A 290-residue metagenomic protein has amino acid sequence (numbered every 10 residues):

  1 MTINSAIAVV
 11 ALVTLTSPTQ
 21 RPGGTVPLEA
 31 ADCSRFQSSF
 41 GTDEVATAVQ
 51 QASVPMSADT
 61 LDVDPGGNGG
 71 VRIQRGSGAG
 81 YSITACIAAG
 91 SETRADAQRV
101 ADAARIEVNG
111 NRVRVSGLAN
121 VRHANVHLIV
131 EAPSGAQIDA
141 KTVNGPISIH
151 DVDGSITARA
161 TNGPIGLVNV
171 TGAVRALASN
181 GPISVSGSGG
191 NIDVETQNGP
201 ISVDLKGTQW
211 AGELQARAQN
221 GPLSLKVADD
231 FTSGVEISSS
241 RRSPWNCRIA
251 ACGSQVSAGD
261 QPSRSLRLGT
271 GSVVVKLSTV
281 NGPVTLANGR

Functional and structural regions predicted by a protein language model:
I3-G80, A88-E92, L118-N125, I129 (+1 more regions): Short acidic/polar N-terminal linker immediately downstream of export determinants
L28-E29, S82, S243, R248: Secretory pathway export signals and precursors
A48-S57, R72-Q74, R99-A173, V185 (+2 more regions): Right-handed parallel beta-helix
V54, V174, S186-R290: Short, surface-exposed interaction patches in beta-rich subdomains that mediate adhesion/assembly near membranes
L61-P65, A140, A158, A176 (+1 more regions): Active-site alpha-helical segments that house and flank conserved acidic catalytic motifs for diphosphate chemistry
P65-G67, R75-A79, A85-A89, G117-A119 (+15 more regions): A mature extracytoplasmic/lumenal domain signature
S77-G80, C86-G110: Periplasmic N-terminal soluble interaction domains immediately after the signal peptide in Gram-negative
A79-Y81, D102, N111, V126 (+5 more regions): A generic structural signal for short beta-strands and their flanking turns/coil linkers
